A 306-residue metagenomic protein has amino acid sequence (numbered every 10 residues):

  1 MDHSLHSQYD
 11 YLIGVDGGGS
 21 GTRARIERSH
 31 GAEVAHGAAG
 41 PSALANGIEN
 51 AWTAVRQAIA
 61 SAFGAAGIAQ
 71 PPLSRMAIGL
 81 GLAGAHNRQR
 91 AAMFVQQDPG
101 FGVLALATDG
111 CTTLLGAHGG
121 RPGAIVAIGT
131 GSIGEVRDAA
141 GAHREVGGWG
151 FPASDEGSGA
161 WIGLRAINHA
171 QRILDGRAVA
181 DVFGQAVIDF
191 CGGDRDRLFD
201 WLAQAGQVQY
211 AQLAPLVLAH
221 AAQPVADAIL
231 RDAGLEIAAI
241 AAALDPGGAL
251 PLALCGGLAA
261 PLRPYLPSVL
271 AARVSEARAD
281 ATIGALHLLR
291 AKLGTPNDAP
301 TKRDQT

Functional and structural regions predicted by a protein language model:
M1-P71, L114-P122, I167-T306: ATP-binding/phosphotransfer module of carbohydrate and carboxylate kinases, centering on a glycine-rich
S7, Y11-G14, H30, G40 (+7 more regions): Exposed boundary/loop context
A43-L44, I59-L106, H118, A203: Short beta-strand-loop/turn "lid" adjacent to the catalytic site in phosphate-handling enzymes
A77-G81, S132, A140-H143, G184-D200: Short N-terminal signal/transit or membrane-insertion segments and the immediately adjacent low-complexity/disordered
G79-H86, I128-G131, A249-A259: Glycine-rich beta-strand-to-loop/alpha-helix junction loops that act as flexible
G81, G147, L218: Residues in well-ordered beta-strands of folded domains
G84-A180: Phosphate-binding/catalytic loop of phosphoryl-transfer enzymes
